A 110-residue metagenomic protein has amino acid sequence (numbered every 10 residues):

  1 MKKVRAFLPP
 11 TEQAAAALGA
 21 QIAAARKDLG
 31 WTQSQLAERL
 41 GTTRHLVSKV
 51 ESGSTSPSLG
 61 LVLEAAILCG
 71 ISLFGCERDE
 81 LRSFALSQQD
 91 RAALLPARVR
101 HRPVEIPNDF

Functional and structural regions predicted by a protein language model:
K2-K27: A short, Lys/Arg-rich alpha-helix, primarily the initiator
L18, P57-S58: Residue-level preference for nonpolar/small residues embedded in alpha-helices
A20-Q35, R39, E64, P96-R100: Short basic helix-loop element that most often maps to the first helix and adjoining turn of HTH DNA-binding modules
L40-T55: Recognition helix of helix-turn-helix/homeodomain-like DNA-binding domains that insert into the DNA major groove
G60-C76: DNA major-groove recognition helix of helix-turn-helix/homeodomain DNA-binding modules
G75-F110: Short, charged recognition helix plus adjacent turn of helix-turn-helix-like nucleic-acid-binding domains
